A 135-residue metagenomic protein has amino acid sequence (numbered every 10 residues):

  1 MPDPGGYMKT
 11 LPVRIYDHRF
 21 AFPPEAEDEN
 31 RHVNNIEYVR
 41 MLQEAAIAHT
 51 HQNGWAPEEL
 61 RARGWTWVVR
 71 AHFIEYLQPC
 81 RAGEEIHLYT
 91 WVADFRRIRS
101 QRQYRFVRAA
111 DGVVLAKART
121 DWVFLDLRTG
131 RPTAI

Functional and structural regions predicted by a protein language model:
P2-H18, R81-A82, V92-I135: HotDog/MaoC-like acyl-thioester-processing domains
P2-R70, L125-I135: Hot-dog-fold acyl-thioester-processing enzymes
A46, Y76, R105-R108: A periodicity- and composition-biased signal for non-globular, repetitive helical segments
H49-S100, L115-A116: Hydrophobic beta-strand-centered segment that forms part of the acyl-chain substrate-binding groove
